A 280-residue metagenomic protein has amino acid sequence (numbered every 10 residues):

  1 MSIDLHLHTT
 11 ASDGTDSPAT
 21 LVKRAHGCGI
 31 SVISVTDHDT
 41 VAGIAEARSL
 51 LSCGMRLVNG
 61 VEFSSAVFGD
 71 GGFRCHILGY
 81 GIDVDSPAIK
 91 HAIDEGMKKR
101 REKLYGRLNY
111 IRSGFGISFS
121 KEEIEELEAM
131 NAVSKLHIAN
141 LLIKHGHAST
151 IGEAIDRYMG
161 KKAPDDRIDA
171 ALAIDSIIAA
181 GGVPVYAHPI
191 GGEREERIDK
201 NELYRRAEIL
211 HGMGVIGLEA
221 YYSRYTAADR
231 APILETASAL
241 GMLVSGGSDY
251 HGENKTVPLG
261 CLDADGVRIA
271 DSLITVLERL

Functional and structural regions predicted by a protein language model:
M1-R74, G160-P164, I168-D169, I174-D175 (+1 more regions): An N-terminally biased module of ancient metal coordination in phosphate/nucleic-acid-related enzymes
L50-I209, V267, V276: Extended substrate/RNA-proximal surfaces in nucleic-acid metabolism proteins
I151, N254-V257: Short acidic/His/Gly/Ser-rich catalytic and metal-binding motifs that mark active-site loops of diverse hydrolases
Y204-E219, L259-L280: Structural recognition of alpha->loop->beta junctions
